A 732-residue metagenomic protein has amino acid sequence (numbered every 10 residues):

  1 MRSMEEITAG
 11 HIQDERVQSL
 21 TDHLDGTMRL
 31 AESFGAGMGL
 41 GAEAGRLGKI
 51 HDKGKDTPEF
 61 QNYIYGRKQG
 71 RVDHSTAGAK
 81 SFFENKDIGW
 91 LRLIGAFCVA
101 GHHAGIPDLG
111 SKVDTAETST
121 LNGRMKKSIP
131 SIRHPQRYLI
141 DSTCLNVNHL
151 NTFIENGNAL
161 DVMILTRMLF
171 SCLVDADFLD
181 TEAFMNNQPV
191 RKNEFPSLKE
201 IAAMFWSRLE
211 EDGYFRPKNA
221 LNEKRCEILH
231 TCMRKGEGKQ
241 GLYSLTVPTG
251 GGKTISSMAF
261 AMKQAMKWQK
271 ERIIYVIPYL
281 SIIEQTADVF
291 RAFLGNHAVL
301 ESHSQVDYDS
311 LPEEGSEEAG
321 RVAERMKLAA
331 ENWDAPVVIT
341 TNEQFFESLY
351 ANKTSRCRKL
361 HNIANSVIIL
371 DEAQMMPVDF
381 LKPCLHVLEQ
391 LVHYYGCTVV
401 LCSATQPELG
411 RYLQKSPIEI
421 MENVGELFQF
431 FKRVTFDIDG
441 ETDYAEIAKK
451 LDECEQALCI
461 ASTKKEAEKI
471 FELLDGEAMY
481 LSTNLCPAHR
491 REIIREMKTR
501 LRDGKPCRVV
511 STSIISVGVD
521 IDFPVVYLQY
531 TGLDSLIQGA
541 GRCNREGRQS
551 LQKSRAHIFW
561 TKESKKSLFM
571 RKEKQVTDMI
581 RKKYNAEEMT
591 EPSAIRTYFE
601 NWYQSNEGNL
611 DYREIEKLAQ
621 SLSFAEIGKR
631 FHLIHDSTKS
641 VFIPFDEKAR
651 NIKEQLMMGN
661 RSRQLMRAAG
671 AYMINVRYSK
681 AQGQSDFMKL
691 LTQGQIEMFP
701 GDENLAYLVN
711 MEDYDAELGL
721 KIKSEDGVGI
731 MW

Functional and structural regions predicted by a protein language model:
R2-R16, L20-W206: Accessory nucleic-acid engagement/destabilization modules that flank
A9-D14, L280, L300-E314, S462-K465 (+2 more regions): Conserved helicase motor
L91, G95, V392, A445-C454 (+7 more regions): C-terminal helicase lobe and adjacent C-terminal extensions/tails of nucleic-acid helicase motors
K239-A261: Walker A/P-loop
Q269-L294, V299-V306, E408: Conserved Walker A/P-loop ATP-binding site and its immediately adjacent core in helicase/helicase-like ATPase domains
R272-I283, K450-L474, A478-S482: Conserved strand-helix element at the start of the C-terminal RecA-like helicase core
G295-Y350: Inter-Walker segment of RecA-like/P-loop motor cores
Q390, Y394, T398, C402-E453: Interdomain hinge/linker at the junction between the two RecA-like core domains of SF2 helicases
